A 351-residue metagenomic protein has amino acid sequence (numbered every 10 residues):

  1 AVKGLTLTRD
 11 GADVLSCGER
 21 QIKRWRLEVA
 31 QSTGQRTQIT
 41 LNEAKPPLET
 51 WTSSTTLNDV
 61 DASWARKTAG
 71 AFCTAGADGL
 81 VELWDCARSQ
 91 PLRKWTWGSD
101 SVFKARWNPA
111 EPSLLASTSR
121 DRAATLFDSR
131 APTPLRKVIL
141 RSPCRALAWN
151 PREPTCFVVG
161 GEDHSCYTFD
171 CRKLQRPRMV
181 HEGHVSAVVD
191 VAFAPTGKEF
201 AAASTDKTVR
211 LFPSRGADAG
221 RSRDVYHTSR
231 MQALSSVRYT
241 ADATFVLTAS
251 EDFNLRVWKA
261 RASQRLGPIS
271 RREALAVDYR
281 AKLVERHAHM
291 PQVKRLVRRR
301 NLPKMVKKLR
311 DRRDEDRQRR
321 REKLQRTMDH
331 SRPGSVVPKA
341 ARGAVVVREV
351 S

Functional and structural regions predicted by a protein language model:
A1-V2, W51-L57, T96-V102, V138-C144 (+3 more regions): WD40/WD-repeat beta-propeller blade N-cap
L5-G11, V60-A69, A105-P112, T118 (+4 more regions): Loop/turn segments within WD40 beta-propeller blades
V14-C17, F72-G76, L115-S119, F157-G161 (+2 more regions): Conserved beta-strand element within WD40/beta-propeller blades
E19-K23, N58, D78-E82, D100-F103 (+7 more regions): Short coil/turn segments within WD40 beta-propeller repeats
L27-A30, C86-S89, S129-P132, C171-L174 (+2 more regions): Short loop/turn segments that connect beta-strands within beta-propeller blades
T33-Q35, K45-L48, Q90-R93, T133-R136 (+3 more regions): A structural motif specific to WD40 beta-propellers
D128-T208: Eukaryotic tandem repeat interaction scaffolds
G220-S236, T240-F245, A249-S351: Terminal intrinsically disordered, low-complexity extensions flanking WD-repeat/beta-propeller proteins
